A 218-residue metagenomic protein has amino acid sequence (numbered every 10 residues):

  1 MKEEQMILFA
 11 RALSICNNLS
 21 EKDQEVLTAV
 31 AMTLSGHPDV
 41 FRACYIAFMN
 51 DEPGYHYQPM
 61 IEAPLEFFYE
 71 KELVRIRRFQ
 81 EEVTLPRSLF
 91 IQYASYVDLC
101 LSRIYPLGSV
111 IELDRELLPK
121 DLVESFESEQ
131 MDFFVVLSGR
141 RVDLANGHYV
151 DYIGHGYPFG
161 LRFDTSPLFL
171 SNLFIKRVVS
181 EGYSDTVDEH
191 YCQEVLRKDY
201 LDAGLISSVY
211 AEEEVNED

Functional and structural regions predicted by a protein language model:
M1-Y69: N-terminal intrinsically disordered, low-complexity, charge/repeat-rich segments that act as generic
K2, L8, S20-D23, L27 (+9 more regions): Serine/threonine-rich low-complexity intrinsically disordered regions
S20, I76-R78: Residues that cap or delimit alpha-helices
T28-V30, R78-P119: Mixed-charge, Lys/Arg-rich low-complexity intrinsically disordered regions
L34, M49-I76, S125-G182: Basic/aromatic-rich interaction segments and small domains that mediate binding to polyanionic partners
R87-Q92, V97, H148-D218: Intrinsically disordered, low-complexity, charged/polar segments
E112-E116, V136-G139, G204-E213: Amphipathic, soluble alpha/beta structural segments
P119-S125: Short boundary/loop segments of OB/S1/cold-shock single-stranded nucleic-acid-binding domains
